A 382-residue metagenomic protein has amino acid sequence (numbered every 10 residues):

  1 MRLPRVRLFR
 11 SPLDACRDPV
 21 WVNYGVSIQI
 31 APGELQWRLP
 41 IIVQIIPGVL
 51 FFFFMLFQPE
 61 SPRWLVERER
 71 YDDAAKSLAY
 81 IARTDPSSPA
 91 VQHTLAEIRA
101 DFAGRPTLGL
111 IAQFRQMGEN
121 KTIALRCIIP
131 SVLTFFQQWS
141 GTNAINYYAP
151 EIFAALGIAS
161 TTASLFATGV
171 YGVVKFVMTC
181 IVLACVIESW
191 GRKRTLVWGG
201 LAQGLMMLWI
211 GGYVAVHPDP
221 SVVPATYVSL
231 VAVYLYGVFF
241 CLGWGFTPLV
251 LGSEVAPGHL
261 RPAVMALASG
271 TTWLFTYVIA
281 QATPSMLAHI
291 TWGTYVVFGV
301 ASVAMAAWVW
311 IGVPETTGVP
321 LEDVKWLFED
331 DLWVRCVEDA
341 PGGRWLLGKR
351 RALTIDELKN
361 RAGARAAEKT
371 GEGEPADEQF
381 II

Functional and structural regions predicted by a protein language model:
M1-Y80, F102-I382: Alpha-helical transmembrane bundle of multi-pass membrane proteins
Y80-T94: Short intracellular "coupling" helices and adjacent cytoplasmic loop segments at the cytosolic face of multi-pass
A90-G104: Cytosol/matrix-facing amphipathic helices and coiled-coil assembly/linker segments of eukaryotic membrane proteins
